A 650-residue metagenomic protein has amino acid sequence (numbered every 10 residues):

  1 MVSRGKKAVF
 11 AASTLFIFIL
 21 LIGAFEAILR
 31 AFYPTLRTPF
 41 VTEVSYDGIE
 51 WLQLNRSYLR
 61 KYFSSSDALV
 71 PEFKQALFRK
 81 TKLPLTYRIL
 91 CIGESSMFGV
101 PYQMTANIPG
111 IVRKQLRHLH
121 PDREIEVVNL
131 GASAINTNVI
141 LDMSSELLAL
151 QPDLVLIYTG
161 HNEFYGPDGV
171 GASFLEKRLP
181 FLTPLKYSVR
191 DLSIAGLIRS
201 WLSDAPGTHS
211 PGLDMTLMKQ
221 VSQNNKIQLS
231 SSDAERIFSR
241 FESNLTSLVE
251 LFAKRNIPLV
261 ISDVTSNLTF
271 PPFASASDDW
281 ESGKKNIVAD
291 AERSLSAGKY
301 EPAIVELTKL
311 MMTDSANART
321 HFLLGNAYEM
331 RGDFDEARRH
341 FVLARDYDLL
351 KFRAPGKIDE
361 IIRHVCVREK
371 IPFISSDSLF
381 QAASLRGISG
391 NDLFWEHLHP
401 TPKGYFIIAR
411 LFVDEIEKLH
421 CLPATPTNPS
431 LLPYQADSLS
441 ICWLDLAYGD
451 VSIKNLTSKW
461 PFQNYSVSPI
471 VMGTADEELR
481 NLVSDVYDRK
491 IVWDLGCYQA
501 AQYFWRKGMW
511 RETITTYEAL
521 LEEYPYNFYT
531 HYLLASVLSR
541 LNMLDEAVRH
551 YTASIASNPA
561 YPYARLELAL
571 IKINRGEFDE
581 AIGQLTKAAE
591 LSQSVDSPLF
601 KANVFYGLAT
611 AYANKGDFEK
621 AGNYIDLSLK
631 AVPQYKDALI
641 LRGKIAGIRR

Functional and structural regions predicted by a protein language model:
G5, A106, G160-H364, R368 (+3 more regions): Serine-dependent acyl-ester chemistry module
T35-H120, A383: Membrane/wall-proximal cationic-aromatic binding patches
K285, R319, L495, Y529 (+4 more regions): Start-of-helix register in tetratricopeptide repeats
S296, M330, R506, R540 (+4 more regions): Register position in tetratricopeptide repeats
L310, A344, A519-L520, A553-S554 (+2 more regions): Canonical positions in the second alpha-helix
T313, Y347, R489, E523-Y524 (+3 more regions): Structural marker of alpha-solenoid helical repeat scaffolds
